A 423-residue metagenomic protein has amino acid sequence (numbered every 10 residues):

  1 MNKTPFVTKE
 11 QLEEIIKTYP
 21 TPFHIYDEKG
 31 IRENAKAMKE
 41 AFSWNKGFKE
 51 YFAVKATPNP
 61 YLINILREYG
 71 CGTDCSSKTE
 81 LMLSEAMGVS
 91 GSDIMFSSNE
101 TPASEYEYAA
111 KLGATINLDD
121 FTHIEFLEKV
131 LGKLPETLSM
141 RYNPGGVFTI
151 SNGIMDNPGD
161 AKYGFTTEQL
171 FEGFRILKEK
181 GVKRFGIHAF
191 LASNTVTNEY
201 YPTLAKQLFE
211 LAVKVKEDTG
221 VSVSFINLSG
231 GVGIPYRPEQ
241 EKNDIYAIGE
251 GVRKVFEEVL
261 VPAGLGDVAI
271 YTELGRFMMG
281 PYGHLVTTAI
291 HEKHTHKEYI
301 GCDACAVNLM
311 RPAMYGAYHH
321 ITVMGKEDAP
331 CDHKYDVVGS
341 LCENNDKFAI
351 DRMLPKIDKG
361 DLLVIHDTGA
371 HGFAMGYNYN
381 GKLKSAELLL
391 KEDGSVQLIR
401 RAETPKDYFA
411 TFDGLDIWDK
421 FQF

Functional and structural regions predicted by a protein language model:
M1-E136, L177-E179, K183, E217 (+3 more regions): A charged N-terminal "starter" segment
I31, K55, S77, A109 (+6 more regions): Conserved, mostly hydrophobic/aromatic
F52, T73-S76, F96, N117-D120 (+6 more regions): General beta-strand structural signal in soluble alpha/beta enzymes
P58-Y61, L83, P102, V147-F148 (+6 more regions): Flexible loop/turn segments at secondary-structure boundaries
N99, R141-G145, F190, G231 (+2 more regions): Generic beta-structure capping elements
V130, P144-I290: Active-site loop/helix belt of alpha/beta enzymes
E257-V261, L265-F423: Charged (often Lys/Glu-rich) extended helix/loop segments that serve as interaction or gating elements
